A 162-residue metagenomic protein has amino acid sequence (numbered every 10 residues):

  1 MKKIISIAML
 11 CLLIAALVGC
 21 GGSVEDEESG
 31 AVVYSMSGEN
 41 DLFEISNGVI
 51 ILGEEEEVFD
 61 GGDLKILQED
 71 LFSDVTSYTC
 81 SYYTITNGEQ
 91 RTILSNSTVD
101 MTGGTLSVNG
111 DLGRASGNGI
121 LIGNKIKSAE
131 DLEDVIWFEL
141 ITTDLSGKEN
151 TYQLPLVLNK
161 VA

Functional and structural regions predicted by a protein language model:
M1-I4: Positively charged n-region of N-terminal signal peptides that target proteins for export
C11-L12: Repetitive helical segments and hydrophobic/amphipathic motifs
A15-G19: C-terminal motif of bacterial Sec signal peptides marking the signal peptidase cleavage site
G21-D100, G113-S116: N-terminal export/targeting and maturation segments
D63-K65, T79, V135-E139, P155: Beta-strand secondary-structure signal
Y82-T84, T142-D144, L156: A mature extracytoplasmic/lumenal domain signature
I93-S146: Short, solvent-exposed, Trp/other aromatic-anchored flexible loops in extracytoplasmic proteins
K148-A162: Short beta-strand elements
